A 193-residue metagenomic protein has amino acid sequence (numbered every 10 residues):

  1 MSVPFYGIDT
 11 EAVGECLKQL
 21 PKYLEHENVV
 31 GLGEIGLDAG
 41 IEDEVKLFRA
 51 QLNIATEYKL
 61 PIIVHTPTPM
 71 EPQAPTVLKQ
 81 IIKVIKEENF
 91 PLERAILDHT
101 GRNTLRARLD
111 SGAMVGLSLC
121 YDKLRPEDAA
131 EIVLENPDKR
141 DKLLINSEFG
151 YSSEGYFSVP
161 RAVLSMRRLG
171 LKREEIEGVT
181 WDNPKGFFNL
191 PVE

Functional and structural regions predicted by a protein language model:
M1-S2, G31-G33, A95-H99, G116-S118 (+1 more regions): Active-site neighborhood of phospho(di)ester-bond hydrolases with catalytic His/Asp-centered motifs
Y6-G14, I96, L117-E127: Active-site glycine- and acidic-residue-rich loops that bind and position anionic ligands or nucleotide-like cofactors
E11-A12, K18-N103: Divalent metal-binding pocket/active-site signature
E34, A55, V115, E148 (+2 more regions): Conserved, mostly hydrophobic/aromatic
I35, K139-Y156: Short acidic/histidine-rich active-site segments
E42, Q73-I82, L105-S111, R125-L134 (+2 more regions): Histidine/acidic-residue-rich catalytic or RNA/ligand-binding cores of hydrolases and nuclease-related proteins
K86-P91, P137-K139, R168-E174: Short helix-capping segments at alpha-helix termini
P160-E193: Mid-to-C-terminal alpha-helical segments outside catalytic/metal-binding sites
